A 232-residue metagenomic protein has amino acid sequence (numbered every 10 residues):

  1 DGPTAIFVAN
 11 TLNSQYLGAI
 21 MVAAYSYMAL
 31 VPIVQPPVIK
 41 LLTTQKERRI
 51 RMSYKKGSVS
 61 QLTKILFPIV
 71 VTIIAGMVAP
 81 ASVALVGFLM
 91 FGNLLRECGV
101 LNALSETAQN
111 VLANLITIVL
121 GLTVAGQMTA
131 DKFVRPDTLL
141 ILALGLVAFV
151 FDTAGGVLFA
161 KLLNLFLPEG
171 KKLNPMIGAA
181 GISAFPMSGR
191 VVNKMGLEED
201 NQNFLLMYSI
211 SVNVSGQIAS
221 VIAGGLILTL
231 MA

Functional and structural regions predicted by a protein language model:
D1-Y16, K55-T63, L167-I218: Alpha-helical membrane segments and immediately flanking helix-loop junctions that form or couple to the substrate/ion
Q15-I33, L142-D152, I177-A180: Alpha-helical transmembrane segments
I20-R48, G155-E169, V212-A232: Juxtamembrane and boundary regions of transmembrane helices in multi-pass small-molecule transporters and channels
A23-V100: Membrane-embedded hairpin module used as a gating/binding unit in multi-pass transport and secretion proteins
Y27, A130-V157, S209-N213: Entry/N-cap segments of selected transmembrane alpha helices and their immediately preceding amphipathic helices
G92-L95, A113-R135: Hydrophobic transmembrane alpha-helices of secondary-active transporters and Na+-translocating membrane complexes
L101-N110, M128-A143, A160-K171, L197-Q202: Interfacial helix-loop-helix linkers and transmembrane-helix boundary segments in multi-pass membrane proteins
L122, Q127, A143-V191: Transmembrane alpha-helices that form the ion-translocation and gating core of multi-pass ion transport proteins
